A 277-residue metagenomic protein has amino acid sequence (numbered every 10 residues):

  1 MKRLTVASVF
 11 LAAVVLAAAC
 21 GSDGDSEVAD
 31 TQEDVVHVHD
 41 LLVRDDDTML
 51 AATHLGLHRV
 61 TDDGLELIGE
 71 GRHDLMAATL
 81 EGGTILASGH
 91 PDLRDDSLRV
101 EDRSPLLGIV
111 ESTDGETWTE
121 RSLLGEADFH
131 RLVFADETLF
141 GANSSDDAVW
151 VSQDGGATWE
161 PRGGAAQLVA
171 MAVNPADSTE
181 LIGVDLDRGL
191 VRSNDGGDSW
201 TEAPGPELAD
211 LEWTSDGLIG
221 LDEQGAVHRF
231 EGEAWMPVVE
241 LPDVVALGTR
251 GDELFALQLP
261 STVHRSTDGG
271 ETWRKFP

Functional and structural regions predicted by a protein language model:
K2-L4, L11, L16-P277: Extracellular glycan-interacting surfaces
